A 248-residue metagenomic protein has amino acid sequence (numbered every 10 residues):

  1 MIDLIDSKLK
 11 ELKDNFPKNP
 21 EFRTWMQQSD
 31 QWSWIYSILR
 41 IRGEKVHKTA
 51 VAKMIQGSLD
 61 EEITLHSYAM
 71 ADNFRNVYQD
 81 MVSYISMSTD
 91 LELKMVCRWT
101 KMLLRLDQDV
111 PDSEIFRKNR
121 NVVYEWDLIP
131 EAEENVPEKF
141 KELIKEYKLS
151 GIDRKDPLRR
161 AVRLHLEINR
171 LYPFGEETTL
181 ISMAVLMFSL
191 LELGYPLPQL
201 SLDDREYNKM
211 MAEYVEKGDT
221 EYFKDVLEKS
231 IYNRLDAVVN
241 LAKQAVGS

Functional and structural regions predicted by a protein language model:
M1-S248: FIC/Doc superfamily catalytic core
